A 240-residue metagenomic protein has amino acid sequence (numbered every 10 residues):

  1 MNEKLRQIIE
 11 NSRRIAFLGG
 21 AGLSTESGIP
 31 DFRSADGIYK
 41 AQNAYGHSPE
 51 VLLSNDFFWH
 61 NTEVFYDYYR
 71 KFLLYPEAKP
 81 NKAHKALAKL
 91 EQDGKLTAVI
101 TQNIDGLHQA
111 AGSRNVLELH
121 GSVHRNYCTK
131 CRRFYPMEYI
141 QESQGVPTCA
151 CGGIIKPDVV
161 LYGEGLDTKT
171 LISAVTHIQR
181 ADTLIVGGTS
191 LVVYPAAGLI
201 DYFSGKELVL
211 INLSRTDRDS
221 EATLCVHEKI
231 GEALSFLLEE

Functional and structural regions predicted by a protein language model:
M1-E240: Conserved catalytic core of sirtuin-type NAD+-dependent deacylases
